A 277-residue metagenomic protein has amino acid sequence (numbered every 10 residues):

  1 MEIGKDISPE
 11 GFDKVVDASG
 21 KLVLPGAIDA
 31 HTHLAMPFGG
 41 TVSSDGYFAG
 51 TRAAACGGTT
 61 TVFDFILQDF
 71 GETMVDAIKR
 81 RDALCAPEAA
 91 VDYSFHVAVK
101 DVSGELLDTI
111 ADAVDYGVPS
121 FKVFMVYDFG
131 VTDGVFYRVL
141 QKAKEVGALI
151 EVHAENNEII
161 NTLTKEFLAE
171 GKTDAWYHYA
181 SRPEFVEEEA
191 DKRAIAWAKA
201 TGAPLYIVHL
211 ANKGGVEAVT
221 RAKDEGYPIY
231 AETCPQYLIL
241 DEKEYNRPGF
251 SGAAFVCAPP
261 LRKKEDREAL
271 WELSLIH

Functional and structural regions predicted by a protein language model:
M1-P25: Histidine-rich, glycine-flanked metal-binding segment
A18-E88, E105: Metal-associated gating/positioning segment near the N- to mid-region
H33-P37, F95, V118-M125, P248-P259: Short, basic, glycine/proline-bearing loop/turn elements
A49-E72, A86-D101, Y116-V131, G147-E151 (+2 more regions): Divalent metal-dependent hydrolysis catalytic cores, especially in the metallo-beta-lactamase
C56-T59, A83-D92, N157-T201, A231-L261: Active-site gating loops and adjacent loop-to-helix segments of metal-dependent hydrolytic enzymes
D76-A83, D108, D112, Y116 (+5 more regions): Alpha-helical scaffolding segments of alpha/beta enzyme cores, especially the outer helices of TIM-barrel or partial
K100-S103, M125-L140, Y206-R221, C257-W271: Active-site glycine- and acidic-residue-rich loops that bind and position anionic ligands or nucleotide-like cofactors
I276-H277: Conserved small/polar residues in nucleotide/adenosyl-binding loops
